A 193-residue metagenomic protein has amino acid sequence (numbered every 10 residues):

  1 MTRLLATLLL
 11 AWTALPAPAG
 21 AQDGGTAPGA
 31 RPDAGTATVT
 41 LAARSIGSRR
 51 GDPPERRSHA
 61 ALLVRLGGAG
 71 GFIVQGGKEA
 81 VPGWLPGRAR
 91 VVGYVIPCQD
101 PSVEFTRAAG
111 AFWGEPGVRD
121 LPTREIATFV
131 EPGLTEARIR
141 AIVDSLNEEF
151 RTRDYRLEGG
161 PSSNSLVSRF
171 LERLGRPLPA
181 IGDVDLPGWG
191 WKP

Functional and structural regions predicted by a protein language model:
M1-L5: Bacterial N-terminal signal peptides that target proteins for export
A6, P32, L146, P177-A180: Residue-level signal for the start and early helices of compact helical domains
A6-P16: Bacterial N-terminal signal peptides
A19-A21: Boundary at the C-terminal end of the N-terminal hydrophobic targeting segment
D23-E158, E172, K192-P193: Non-catalytic ligand/cofactor/substrate-binding and regulatory segments of enzyme domains
S163-P193: Active-site or metal-binding loop neighborhoods of secreted/extracellular toxin and effector enzymes
